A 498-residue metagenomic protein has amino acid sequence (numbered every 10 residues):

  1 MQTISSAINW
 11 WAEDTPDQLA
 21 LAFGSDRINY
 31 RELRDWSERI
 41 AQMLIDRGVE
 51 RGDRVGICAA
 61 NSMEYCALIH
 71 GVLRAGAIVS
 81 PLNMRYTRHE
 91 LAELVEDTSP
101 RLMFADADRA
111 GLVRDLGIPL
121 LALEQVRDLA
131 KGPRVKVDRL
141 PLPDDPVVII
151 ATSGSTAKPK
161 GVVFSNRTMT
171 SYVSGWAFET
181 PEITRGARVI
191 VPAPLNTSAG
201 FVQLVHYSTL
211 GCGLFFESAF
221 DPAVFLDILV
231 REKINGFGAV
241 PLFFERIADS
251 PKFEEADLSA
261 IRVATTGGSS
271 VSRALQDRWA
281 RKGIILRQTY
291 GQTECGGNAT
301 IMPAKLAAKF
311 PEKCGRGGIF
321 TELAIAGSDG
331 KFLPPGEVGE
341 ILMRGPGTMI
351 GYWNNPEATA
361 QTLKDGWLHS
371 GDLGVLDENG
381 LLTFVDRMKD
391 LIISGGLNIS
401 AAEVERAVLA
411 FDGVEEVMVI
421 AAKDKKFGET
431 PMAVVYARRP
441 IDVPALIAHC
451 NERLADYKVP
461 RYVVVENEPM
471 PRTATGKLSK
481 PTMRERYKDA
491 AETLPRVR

Functional and structural regions predicted by a protein language model:
I4, N9, D17-S62, C66-H70 (+1 more regions): Conserved AMP-binding/adenylate-forming core of the ANL superfamily
D17, P133-A151, K158, E182-R188: Conserved pre-ATP/AMP-binding loop-to-beta segment of ANL
N29-E32, V147-S174: Conserved AMP-binding A3 loop
Y86, M103, F237, G345 (+6 more regions): AMP-binding/adenylate-forming catalytic core of the ANL superfamily
D108-D144, T170: ANL superfamily adenylate-forming
T170-R188, N196-N235, S250: Conserved AMP-binding/adenylation subdomain of ANL enzymes
T209, I234-A239, A248-K309, E322: Gly/Ser/Thr-rich phosphate-binding loop
R316-F320, K331-T362, I399: Conserved ATP/PPi-binding loop(s) of AMP-dependent carboxylate-activating enzymes
